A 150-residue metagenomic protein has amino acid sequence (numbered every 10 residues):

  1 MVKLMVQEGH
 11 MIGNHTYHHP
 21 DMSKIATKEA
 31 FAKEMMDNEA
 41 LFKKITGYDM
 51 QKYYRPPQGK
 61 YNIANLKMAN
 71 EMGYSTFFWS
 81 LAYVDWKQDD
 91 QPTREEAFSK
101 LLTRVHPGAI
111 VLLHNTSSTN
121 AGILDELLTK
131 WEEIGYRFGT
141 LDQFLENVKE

Functional and structural regions predicted by a protein language model:
M1-E95, S99-L112: Metal-dependent polysaccharide deacetylase catalytic core of the NodB/CE4 family, i.e., the active-site-bearing domain
G108-T119, I123: Catalytic cysteine-centered active loop of the rhodanese-like fold, especially the PTP/DSP P-loop
T119-E150: C-terminal domain-boundary segment and adjacent tail
